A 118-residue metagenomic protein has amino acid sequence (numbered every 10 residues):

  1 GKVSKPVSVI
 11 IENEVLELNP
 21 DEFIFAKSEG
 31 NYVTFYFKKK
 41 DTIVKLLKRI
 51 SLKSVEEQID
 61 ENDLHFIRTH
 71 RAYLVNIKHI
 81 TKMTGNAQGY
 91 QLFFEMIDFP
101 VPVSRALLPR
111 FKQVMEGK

Functional and structural regions predicted by a protein language model:
G1-Q91: Conserved binding/recognition cores within well-folded domains
K78-K118: Long, non-transmembrane cytosolic or organellar matrix-exposed soluble domains/tails of integral membrane proteins
